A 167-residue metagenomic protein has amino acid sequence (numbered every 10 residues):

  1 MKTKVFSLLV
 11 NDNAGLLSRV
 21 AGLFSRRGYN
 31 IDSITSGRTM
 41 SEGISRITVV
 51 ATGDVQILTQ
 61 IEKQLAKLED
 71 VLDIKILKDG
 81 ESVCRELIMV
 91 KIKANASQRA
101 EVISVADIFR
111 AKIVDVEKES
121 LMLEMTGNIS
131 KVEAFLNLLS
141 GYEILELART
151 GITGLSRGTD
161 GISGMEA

Functional and structural regions predicted by a protein language model:
M1-R46, V50-A167: Long, contiguous binding/interaction regions
